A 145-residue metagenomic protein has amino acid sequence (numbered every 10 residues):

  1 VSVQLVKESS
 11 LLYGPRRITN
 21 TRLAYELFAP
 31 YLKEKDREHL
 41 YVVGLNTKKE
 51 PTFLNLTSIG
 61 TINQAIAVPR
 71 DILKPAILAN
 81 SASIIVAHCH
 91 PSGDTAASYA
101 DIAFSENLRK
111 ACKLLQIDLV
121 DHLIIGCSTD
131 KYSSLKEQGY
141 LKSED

Functional and structural regions predicted by a protein language model:
V1-L5, G14, L23-E26, N46-K48 (+2 more regions): Active-site-proximal loop/helix of nucleotide/amide-processing enzymes and allied scaffolds
E8, E38: Acidic-residue sensor for enzyme active/binding pockets
S10-N20: Long, charged amphipathic helices and adjacent flexible linkers at domain junctions
F28-Y31: Short, P/G- and charge-enriched loop/turn segments at secondary-structure junctions
K33-D36: Short loop/turn motifs at secondary-structure junctions and domain boundaries
H39-Y41, V120: Short loop/turn microsegments at loop-to-beta-strand junctions
